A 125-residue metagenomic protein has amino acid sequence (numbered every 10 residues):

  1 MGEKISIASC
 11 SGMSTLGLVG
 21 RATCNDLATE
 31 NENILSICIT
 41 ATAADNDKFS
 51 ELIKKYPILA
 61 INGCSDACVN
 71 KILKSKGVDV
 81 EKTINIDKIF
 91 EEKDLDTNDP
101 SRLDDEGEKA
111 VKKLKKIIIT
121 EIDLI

Functional and structural regions predicted by a protein language model:
M1-I125: Iron-sulfur-associated redox domains of electron-transfer enzymes in respiratory and anaerobic energy metabolism
